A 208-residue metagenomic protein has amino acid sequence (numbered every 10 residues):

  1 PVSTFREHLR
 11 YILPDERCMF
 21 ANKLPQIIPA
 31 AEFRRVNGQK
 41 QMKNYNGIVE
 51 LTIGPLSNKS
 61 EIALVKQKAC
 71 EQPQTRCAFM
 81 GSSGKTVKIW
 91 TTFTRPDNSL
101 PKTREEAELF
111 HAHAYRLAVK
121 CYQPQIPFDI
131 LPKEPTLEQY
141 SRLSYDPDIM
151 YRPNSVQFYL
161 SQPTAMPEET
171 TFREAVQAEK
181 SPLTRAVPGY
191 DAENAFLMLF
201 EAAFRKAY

Functional and structural regions predicted by a protein language model:
P1-K85, T94-F110, S181, A195: Signature for HUH/AEP ssDNA processing cores
N37-S60, T94-A207: DNA replication initiation modules
M80-V87, P135-Y140: Short Gly/Ser/Thr- and Asp/Glu-enriched loop/turn motifs at secondary-structure junctions
T86-K88, M150-Y151: Short, well-ordered, mixed-charge alpha-helical segments that flank or form enzyme active sites
